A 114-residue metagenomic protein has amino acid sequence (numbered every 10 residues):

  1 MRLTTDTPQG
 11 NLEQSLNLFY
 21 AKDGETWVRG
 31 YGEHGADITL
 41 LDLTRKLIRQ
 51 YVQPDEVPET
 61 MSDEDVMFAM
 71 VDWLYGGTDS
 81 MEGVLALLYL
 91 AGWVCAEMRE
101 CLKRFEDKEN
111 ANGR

Functional and structural regions predicted by a protein language model:
M1-V84, E109-G113: Extreme N-terminal leader/activation tails
E82-L85, Y89, A96: Register-specific recognition of a single heptad position within extended alpha-helical repeats
A91-R114: Long, leucine- and charge-enriched amphipathic alpha-helices that form heptad-repeat coiled-coil/leucine-zipper-like
